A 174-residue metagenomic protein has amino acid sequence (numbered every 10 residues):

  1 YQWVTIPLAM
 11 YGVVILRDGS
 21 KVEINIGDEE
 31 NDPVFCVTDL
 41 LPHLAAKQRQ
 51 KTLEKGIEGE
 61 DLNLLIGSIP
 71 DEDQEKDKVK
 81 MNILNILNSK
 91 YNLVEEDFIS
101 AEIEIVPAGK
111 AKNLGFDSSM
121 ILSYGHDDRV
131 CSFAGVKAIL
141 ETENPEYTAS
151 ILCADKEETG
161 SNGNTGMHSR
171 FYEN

Functional and structural regions predicted by a protein language model:
Y1-N174: N-terminal hydrophobic/helix-forming segments and targeting peptides
